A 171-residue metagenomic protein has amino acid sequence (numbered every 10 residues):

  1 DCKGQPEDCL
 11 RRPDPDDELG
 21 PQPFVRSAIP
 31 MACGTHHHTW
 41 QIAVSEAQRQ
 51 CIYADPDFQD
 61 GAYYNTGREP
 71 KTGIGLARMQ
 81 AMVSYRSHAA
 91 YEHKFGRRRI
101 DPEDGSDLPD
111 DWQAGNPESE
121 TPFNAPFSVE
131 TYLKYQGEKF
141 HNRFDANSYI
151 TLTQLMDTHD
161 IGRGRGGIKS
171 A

Functional and structural regions predicted by a protein language model:
D1, D8, D14-D17, D55-D60 (+4 more regions): Acidic-enriched, low-complexity/disordered segments with a strong bias for Aspartate over Glutamate
D1, P6-L10, I29-P30, G105-D107 (+2 more regions): Intrinsic structural disorder
K3-A43: Conserved hydrolase catalytic core segment
K3-Q5, Q80, Y149: Generic structural signal marking isolated hydrophobic packing positions within regular secondary structure
R12, I74, R78, N147-I150 (+1 more regions): A structural signal for well-ordered alpha-helical segments within the folded catalytic domains of diverse enzymes
F24, A32-K139: Alpha/beta-hydrolase-fold enzymes
A125, T131, G137-A171: Conserved serine/cysteine hydrolase catalytic core
